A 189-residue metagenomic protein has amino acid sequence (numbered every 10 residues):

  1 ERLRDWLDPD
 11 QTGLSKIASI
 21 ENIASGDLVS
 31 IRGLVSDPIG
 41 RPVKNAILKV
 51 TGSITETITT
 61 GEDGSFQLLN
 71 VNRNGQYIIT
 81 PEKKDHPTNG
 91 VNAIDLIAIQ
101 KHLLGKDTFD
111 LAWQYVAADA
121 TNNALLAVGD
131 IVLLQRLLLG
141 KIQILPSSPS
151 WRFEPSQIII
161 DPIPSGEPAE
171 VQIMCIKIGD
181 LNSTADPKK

Functional and structural regions predicted by a protein language model:
D5-N22: Terminal edge beta-strands and adjacent linker/stalk segments of extracellular immunoglobulin-superfamily beta-sandwich
I17-K189: Cellulosome-associated attachment modules in secreted, modular CAZymes
